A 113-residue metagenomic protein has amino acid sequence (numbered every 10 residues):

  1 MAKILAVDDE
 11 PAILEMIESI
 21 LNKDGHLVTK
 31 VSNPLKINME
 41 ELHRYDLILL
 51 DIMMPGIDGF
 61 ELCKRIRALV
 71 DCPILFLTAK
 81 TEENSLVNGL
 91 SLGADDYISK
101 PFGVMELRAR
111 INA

Functional and structural regions predicted by a protein language model:
D8, D51, T78: Active-site residues of response regulator receiver
P11-T29: Two-component/phosphorelay signaling modules centered on CheY-like receiver
K30-L47: Acidic, metal-coordinating helix/loop segments flanking the phosphotransfer/catalytic sites of two-component signaling
S32-N33, D58-E61: Acidic catalytic/metal-coordinating carboxylates
E41-H43, R65-C72, L92: Conserved phosphotransfer cores of two-component systems
M54: Receiver (REC) domain active-site loop signature in two-component systems and cognate sites in sensor histidine kinases
K100: A Lys-centered signature of the CheY-like receiver
